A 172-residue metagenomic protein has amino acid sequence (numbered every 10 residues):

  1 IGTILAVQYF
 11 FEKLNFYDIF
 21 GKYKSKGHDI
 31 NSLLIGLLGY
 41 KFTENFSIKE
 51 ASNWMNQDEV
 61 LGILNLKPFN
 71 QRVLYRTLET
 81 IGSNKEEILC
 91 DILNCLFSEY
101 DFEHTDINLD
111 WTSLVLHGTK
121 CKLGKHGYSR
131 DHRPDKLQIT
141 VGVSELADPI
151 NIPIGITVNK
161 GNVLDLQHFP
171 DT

Functional and structural regions predicted by a protein language model:
I1-K125, G142-P170: Dynamic "connector" segments at or just before major functional cores
S129: Conserved, well-ordered active-site substructure
H132-T140: Short, flexible loop/turn motifs enriched in small residues
P134, D171-T172: Short, charged/polar low-complexity linear motifs in solvent-exposed/disordered segments
